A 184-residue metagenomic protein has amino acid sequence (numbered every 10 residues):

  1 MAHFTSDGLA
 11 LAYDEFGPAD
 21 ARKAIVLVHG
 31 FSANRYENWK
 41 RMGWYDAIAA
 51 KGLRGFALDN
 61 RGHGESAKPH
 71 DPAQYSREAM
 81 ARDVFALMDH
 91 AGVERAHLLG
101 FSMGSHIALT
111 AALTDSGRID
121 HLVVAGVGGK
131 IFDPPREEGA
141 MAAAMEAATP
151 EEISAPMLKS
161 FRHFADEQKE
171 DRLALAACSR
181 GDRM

Functional and structural regions predicted by a protein language model:
L9-A67: Conserved HGGG/HGGXW glycine-rich cap/lid loop of the alpha/beta-hydrolase fold
A24, R54, E94-H97, R118-H121: Structural signature of beta-strand start/N-cap positions in the alpha/beta core of ABC transporter nucleotide-binding
H29, A96, G100-S105: Conserved alpha/beta-hydrolase "nucleophile elbow" surrounding the catalytic nucleophile
F56-L58, F101, A125: The conserved SAM/SAH-binding core of class I Rossmann-like methyltransferase domains, concentrating on the hydrophobic
G62-E78: Cap/lid segment of the alpha/beta-hydrolase catalytic domain
E78-A96: Conserved acidic catalytic loop of the alpha/beta-hydrolase fold
H106-T114, I119-P150: Flexible "cap/lid" loop of the alpha/beta hydrolase fold
R162-M184: Hydrophobic, aromatic-rich cap/lid helix
